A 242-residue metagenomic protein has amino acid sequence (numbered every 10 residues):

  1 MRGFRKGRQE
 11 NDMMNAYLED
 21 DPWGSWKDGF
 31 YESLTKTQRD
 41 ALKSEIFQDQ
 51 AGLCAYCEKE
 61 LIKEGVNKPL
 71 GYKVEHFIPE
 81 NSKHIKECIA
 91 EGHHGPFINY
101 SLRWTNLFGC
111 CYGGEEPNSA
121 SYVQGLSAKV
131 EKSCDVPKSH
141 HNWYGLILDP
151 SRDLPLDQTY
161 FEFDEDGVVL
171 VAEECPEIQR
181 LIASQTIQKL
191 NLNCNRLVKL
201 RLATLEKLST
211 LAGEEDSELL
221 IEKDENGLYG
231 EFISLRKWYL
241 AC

Functional and structural regions predicted by a protein language model:
M1-G7, F30-Y31, R39, I46-F47 (+5 more regions): Structured catalytic/translocation cores of nucleotide/phosphate-coupled proteins
R2, Y100-L102, Q124, G145-L146 (+2 more regions): Flexible, active-site-adjacent loop/turn segments at secondary-structure boundaries
G3-Y56, K83-N99: Short, charged surface segments at domain edges that flank catalytic/cofactor-binding sites
A51, P69, W104-F108, L156-Y160 (+1 more regions): Extracellular structured ligand-interaction cores
A55-Y56, K73, G109-Y112, Y160-F163 (+1 more regions): A structural signal for short, well-ordered beta-strand segments and their strand-loop junctions that often border
K59-S133: Histidine-centered nuclease catalytic patch
K129, S133-L202: Helix-loop elements that line ligand-binding/catalytic pockets
L170-C242: C-terminal, charged low-complexity interaction regions
